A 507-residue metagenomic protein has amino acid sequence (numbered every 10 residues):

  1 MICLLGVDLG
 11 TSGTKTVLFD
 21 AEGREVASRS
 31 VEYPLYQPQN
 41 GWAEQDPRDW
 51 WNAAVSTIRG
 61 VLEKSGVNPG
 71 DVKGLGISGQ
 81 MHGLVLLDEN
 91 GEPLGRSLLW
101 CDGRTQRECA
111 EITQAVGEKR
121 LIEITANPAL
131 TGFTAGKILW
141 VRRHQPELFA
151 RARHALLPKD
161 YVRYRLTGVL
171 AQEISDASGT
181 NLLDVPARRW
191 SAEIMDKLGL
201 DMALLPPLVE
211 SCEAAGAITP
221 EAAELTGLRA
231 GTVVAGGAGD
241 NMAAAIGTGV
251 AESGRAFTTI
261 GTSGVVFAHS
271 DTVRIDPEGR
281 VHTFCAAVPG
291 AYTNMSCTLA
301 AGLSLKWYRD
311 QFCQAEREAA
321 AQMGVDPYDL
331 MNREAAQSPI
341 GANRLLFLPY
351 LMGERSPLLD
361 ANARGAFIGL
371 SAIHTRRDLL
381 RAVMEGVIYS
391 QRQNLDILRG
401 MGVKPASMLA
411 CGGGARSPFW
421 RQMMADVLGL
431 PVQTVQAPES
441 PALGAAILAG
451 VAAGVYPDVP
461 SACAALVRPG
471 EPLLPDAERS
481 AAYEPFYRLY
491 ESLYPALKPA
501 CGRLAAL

Functional and structural regions predicted by a protein language model:
M1-G95, E123, R151, A223-E224 (+6 more regions): N-terminal glycine/serine-rich phosphate-binding loop of ATP-dependent small-molecule kinases, especially carbohydrate
L4-G6, P47, Q106, T113-A171 (+3 more regions): Active-site core segments that coordinate phosphate-bearing ligands/cofactors across diverse enzyme families
G13, P69-V72, A203, A342-L345 (+1 more regions): Short secondary-structure junction motifs
V31-Y33, E210, A286, P475: Active-site donor-binding loop signature of nucleotide-sugar glycosyltransferases
E63-W100, P128-T134, R163-D184, P207-E210 (+1 more regions): Short beta-strand-loop/turn "lid" adjacent to the catalytic site in phosphate-handling enzymes
G66-P69, S78, M202, V250 (+1 more regions): Alpha-helix termination/capping residues and helix-transition junctions
P206-A214, A321-Y328: Short linear loop/turn motifs
